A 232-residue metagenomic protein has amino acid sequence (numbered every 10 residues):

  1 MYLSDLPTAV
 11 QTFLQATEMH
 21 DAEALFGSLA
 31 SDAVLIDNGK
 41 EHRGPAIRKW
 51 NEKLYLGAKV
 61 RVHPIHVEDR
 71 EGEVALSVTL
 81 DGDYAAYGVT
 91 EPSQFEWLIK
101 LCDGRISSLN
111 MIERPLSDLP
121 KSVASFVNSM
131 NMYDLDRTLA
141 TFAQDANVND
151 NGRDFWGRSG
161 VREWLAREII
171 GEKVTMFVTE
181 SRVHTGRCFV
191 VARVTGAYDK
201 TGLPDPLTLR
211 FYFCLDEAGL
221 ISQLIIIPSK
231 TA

Functional and structural regions predicted by a protein language model:
M1-G27, I112-D136, A140, A232: Short, low-complexity N-terminal intrinsically disordered segments enriched in polar/charged residues
L3, A22-E23, S31-E71, L135-D136 (+1 more regions): A solvent-exposed, acidic/Ser-Thr-rich amphipathic alpha-helical stretch
T12, V34-N38, A86, S125 (+2 more regions): A general structural-boundary detector
F13, A24-F26, A33, I47-R48 (+10 more regions): Hydrophobic pocket/interface hotspot
F13-A16, N38, S129, N151-G152 (+1 more regions): Short N-terminal micro-motifs specific to bacterial/archaeal maturation and metal-cluster initiation sites
E52-S122, E163-A232: A beta-strand edge to alpha-helix "cap/lid" segment located at domain peripheries
